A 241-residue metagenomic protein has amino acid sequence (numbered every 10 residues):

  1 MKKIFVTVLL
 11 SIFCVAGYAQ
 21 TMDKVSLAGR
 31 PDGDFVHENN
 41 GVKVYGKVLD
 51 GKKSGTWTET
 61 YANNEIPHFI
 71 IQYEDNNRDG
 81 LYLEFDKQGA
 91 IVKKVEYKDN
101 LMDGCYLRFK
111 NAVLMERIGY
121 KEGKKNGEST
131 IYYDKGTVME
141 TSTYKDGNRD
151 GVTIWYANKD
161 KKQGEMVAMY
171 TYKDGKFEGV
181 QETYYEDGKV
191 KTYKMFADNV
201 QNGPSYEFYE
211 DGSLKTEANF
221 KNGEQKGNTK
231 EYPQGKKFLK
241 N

Functional and structural regions predicted by a protein language model:
M1-D23: Bacterial Sec-dependent N-terminal signal peptides
A19-Y133, T137-Y185, K189-E207, S213-K221 (+1 more regions): Periodic aromatic/glycine/histidine/acidic cluster detector with a strong bias toward beta-strand repeat architectures
